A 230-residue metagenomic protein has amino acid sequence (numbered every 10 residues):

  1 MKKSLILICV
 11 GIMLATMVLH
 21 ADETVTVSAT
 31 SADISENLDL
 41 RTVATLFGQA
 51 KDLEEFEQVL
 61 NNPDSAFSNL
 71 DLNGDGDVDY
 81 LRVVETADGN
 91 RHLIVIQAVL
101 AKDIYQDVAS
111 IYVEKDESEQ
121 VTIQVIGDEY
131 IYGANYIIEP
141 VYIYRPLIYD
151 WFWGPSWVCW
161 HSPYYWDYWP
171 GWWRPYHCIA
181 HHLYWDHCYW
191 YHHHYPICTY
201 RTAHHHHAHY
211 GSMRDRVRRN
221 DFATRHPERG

Functional and structural regions predicted by a protein language model:
M1-S4: Positively charged n-region of N-terminal signal peptides that target proteins for export
I8-T16: Bacterial N-terminal signal peptides
M17-A21: Sec/Tat signal peptide C-region and signal peptidase I cleavage site
E23-T42: Short N-terminal segments immediately surrounding and downstream of signal-peptide cleavage
L38-N62: Extracellular/luminal recognition modules and glycoprotein regions
E54, V59-N69, L93-A98: N-terminal post-signal-peptidase region of extra-cytosolic proteins
S68-Y80: Acidic, glycine-anchored loop motifs typical of Ca2+
E85, N90-H92, Q97-G230: Low-complexity segments
